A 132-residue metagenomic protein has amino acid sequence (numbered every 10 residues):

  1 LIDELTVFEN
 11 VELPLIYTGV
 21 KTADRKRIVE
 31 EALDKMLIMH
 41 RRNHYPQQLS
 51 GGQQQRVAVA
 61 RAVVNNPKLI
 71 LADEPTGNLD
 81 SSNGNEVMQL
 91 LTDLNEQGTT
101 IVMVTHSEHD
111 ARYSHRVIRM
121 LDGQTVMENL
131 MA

Functional and structural regions predicted by a protein language model:
L5-L13: Short coil-to-helix segment of the ABC ATPase nucleotide-binding domain corresponding to the Q-loop/switch region
D24-M36: ABC nucleotide-binding domain "signature" region
Y45-Q55: Conserved ABC ATPase signature
V59: Hydrophobic anchor residue at the start of the ABC signature
N66: Conserved catalytic motifs of ABC-family nucleotide-binding domains
I70-D73: Catalytic Walker B motif of ABC-type/P-loop ATPase nucleotide-binding domains
S81-N83: Helix N-cap at the start of a conserved alpha-helix in ABC-type nucleotide-binding domains
